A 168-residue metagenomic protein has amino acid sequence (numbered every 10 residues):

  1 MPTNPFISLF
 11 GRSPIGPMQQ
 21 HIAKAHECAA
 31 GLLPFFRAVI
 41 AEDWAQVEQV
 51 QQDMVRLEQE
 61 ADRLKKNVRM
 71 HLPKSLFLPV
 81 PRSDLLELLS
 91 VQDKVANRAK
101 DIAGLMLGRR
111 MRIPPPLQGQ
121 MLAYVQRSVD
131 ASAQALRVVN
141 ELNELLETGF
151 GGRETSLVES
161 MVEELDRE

Functional and structural regions predicted by a protein language model:
M1-E168: Cytosolic, long alpha-helical scaffolding segments
